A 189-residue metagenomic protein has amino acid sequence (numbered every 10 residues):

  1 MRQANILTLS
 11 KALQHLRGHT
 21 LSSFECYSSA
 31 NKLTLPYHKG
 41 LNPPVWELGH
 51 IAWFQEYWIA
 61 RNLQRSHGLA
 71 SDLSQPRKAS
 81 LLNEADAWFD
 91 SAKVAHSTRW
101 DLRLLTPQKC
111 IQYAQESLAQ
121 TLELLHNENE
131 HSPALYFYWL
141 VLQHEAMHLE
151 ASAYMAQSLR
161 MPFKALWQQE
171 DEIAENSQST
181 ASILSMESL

Functional and structural regions predicted by a protein language model:
M1-K11: Extreme N-terminal tail/first-helix region
S10, H15-L21, E25, A30-S91 (+2 more regions): Short, contiguous alpha-helical
R99-Q112: A short, structured beta-strand-centered segment in the mid-to-C-terminal lobe of catalytic cores from group-transfer
C110-E130: Mature extracytoplasmic enzyme cores
